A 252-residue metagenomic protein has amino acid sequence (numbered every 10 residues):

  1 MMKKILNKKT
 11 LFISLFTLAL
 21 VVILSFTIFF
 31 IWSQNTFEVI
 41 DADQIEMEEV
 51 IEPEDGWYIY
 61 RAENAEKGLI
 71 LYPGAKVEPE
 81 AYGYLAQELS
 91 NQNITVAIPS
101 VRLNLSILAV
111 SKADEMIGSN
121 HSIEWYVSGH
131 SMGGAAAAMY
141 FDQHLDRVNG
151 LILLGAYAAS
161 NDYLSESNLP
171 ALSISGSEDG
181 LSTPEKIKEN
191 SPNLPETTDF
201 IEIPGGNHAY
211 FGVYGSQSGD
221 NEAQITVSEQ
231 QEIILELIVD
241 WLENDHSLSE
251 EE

Functional and structural regions predicted by a protein language model:
M2-F26: N-terminal Sec-pathway targeting helices
E66-G74: Short beta-strand element of the alpha/beta-hydrolase
A86-S106: Conserved alpha/beta-hydrolase
V101-R102, I152-S160, G176-D179, G205: Active-site nucleophile loop of the alpha/beta-hydrolase fold
S128-A137: Gly/Ala-rich beta-loop-alpha elbow adjacent to hydrolase catalytic centers
S167, L172-S175: Short beta-strand/loop motif that positions the catalytic acidic residue of the alpha/beta-hydrolase fold
S175-E229: Active-site-adjacent alpha-helix of alpha/beta-hydrolase-fold enzymes
